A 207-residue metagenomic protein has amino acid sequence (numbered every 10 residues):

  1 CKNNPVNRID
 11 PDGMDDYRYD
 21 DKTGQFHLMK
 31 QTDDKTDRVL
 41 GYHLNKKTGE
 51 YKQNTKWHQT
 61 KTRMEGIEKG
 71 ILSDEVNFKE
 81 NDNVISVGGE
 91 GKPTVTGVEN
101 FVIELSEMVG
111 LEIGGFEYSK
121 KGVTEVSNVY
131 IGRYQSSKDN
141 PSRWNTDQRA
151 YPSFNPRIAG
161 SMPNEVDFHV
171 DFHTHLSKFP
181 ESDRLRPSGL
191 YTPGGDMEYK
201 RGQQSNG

Functional and structural regions predicted by a protein language model:
C1-D74: Short turn/helix-capping motifs enriched in Asx and small/polar residues
N4-V6, D33-D34, G122-V123, H175-F179: Acidic glycine-/aspartate-rich tracts in secreted/extracellular proteins
P11, D16-F26, T146-G207: Active-site-proximal loop/helix of nucleotide/amide-processing enzymes and allied scaffolds
E50-V84, N155-R186: A short, charged
G97-V98, F116: A structural/positional concept
I103-V109: Short consensus segments that form the blades of beta-propeller domains, in both extracellular/periplasmic
E112-K121: Short beta-strand scaffold segments in enzyme catalytic cores
N128-D139: Short, solvent-exposed aromatic-acidic interface loops
